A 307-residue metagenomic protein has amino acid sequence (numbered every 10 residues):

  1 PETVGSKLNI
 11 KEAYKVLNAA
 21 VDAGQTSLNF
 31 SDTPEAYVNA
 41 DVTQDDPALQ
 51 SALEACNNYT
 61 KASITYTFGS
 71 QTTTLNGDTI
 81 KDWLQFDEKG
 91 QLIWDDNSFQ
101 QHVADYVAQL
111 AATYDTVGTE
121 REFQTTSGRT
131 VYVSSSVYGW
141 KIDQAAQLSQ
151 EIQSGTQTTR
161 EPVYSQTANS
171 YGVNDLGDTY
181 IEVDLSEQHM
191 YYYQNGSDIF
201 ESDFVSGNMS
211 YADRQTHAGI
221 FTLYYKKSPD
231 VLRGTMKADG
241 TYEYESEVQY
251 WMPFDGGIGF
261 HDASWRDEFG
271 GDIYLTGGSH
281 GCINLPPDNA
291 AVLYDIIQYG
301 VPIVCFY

Functional and structural regions predicted by a protein language model:
P1-S246, Y250, D267, I297-Y299 (+1 more regions): Surface-exposed, secretory/extracytoplasmic low-complexity segments enriched in Ser/Thr/Asn/Gly/Pro
Y250-I296, P302-C305: Active-site scaffold segments
